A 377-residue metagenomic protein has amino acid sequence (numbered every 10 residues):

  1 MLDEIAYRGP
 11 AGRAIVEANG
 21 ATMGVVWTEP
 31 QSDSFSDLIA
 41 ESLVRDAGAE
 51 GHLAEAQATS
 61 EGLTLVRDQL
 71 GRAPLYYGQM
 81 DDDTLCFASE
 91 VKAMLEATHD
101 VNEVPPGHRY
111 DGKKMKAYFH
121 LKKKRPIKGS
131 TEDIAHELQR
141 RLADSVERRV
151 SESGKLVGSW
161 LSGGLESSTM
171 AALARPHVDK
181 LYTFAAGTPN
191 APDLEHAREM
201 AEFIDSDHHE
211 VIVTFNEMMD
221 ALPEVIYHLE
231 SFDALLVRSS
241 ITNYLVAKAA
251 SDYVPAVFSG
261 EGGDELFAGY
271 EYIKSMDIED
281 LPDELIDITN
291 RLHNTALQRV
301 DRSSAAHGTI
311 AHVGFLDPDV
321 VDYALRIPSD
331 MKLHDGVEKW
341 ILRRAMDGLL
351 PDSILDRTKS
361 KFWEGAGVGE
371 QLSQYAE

Functional and structural regions predicted by a protein language model:
M1-H228, G348: Cysteine-centered catalytic environments shared across enzyme families
G129-D133, L161, G187-P189, A234-V237 (+3 more regions): Short, contiguous acidic/charged loop-to-helix segments that flank catalytic cores in large enzymes
D133, E137, R141, L165 (+12 more regions): Generic recognition of stable, solvent-exposed alpha-helical segments in well-folded globular domains
E152-S153, A250-Y253: Glycine-rich phosphate-binding loop signature in dinucleotide/nucleotide-binding domains
K155, S206, S231, P255 (+1 more regions): Short glycine/serine/threonine/alanine-rich loop segments
T183-A186, E210-I212, D283-E284, D356-K361: RNase H-like polynucleotidyl transferase catalytic core
P189-A247, Y272-P282, R302-A306, R326-L333: ATP-dependent adenylate-handling ligase core
V254-P282, N290-E377: Mid-to-C-terminal catalytic subdomains of enzymes that bind/position adenosyl phosphate moieties or nucleic-acid
